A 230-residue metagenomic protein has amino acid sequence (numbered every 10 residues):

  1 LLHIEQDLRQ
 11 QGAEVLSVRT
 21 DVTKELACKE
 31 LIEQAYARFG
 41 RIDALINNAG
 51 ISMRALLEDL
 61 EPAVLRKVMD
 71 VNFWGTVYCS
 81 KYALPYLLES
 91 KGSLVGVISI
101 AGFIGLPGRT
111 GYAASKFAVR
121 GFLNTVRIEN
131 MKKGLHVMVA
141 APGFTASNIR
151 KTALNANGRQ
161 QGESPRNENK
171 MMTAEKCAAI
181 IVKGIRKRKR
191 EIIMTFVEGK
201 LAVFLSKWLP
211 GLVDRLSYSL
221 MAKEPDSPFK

Functional and structural regions predicted by a protein language model:
R19-E30, P62: The beta1-alpha1 cofactor-binding region of Rossmann-like NAD(H)/NADP(H)-dependent oxidoreductases
L56-L57, E61-R66: Substrate-binding pocket helix/loop in short-chain dehydrogenase/reductase
L57-E58, I104-G111: Active-site loop immediately N-terminal to the catalytic Tyr-X3-Lys motif of short-chain dehydrogenase/reductase
S80, S115: Active-site helix of classical SDR
S99: Residue(s) in the substrate-gating loop at a strand-loop-helix junction that position the organic substrate next
I104, T125-H136: Active-site-adjacent segment of SDR/Rossmann-fold oxidoreductases
K132-V197: SDR active-site lid
